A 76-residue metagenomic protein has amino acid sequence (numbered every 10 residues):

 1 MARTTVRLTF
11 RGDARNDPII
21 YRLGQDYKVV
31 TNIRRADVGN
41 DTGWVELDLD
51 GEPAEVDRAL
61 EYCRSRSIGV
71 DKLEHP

Functional and structural regions predicted by a protein language model:
M1-P76: Long, contiguous binding/interaction regions
